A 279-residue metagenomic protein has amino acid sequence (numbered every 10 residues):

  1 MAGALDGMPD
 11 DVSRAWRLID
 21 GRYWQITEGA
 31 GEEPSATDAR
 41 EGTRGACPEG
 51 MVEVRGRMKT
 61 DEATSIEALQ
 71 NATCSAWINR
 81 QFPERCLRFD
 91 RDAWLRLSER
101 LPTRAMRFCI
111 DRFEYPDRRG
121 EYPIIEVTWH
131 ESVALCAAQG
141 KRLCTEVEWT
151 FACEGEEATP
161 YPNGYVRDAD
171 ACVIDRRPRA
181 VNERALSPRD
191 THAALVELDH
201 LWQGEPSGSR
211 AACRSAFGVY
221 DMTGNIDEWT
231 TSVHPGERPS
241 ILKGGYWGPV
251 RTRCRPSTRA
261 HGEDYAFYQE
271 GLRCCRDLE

Functional and structural regions predicted by a protein language model:
M1-A137, E156-A158, G164-R167, V173-P178 (+2 more regions): Short, compositionally biased
D117, W129-T258: Functional-site microenvironments in short loops/helix caps that host divalent-cation chemistry
A260-A266: Short proline/glycine-enriched turn/loop segments at secondary-structure junctions
